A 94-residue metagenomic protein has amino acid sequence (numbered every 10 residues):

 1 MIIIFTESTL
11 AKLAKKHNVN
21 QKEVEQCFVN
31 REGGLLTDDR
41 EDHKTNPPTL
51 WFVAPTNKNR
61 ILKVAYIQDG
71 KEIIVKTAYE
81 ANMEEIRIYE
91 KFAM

Functional and structural regions predicted by a protein language model:
M1-M94: Ribonuclease/tRNase effector modules and their secretory precursors
